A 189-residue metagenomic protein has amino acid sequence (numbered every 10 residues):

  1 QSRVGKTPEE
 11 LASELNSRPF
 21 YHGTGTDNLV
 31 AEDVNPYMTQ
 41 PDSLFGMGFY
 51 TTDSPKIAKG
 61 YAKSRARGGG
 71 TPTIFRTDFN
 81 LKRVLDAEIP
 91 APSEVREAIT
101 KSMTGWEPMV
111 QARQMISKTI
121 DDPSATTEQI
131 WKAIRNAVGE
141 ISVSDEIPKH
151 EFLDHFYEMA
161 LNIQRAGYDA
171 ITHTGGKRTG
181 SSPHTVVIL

Functional and structural regions predicted by a protein language model:
Q1-P55, K59-L189: Active-site and NAD+-binding cores of ADP-ribose-processing enzymes
